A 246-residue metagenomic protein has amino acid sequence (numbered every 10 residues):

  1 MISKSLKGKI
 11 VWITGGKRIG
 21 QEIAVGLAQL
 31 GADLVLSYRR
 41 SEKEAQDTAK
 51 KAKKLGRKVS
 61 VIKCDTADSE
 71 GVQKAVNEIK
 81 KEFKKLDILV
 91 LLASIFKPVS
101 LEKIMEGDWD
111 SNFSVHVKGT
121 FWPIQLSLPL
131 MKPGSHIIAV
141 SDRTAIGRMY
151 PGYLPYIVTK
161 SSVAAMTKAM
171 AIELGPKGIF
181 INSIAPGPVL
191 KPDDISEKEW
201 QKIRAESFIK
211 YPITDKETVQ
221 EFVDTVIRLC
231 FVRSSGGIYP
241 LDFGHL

Functional and structural regions predicted by a protein language model:
K4-V35: Canonical Rossmann dinucleotide-binding motif of NAD(H)/NADP(H)-dependent dehydrogenases/reductases, specifically
L27, D87, A164, L174-V189 (+1 more regions): Conserved Rossmann-fold SDR core element
S100-L101, D108-F113, I203, S207: Substrate-binding pocket helix/loop in short-chain dehydrogenase/reductase
I124-Q125, K168: A short, exposed helix-loop element centered on a Lys and neighboring polar residues
L130, T218-D242: C-terminal substrate-recognition "lid" of short-chain dehydrogenase/reductases
I138-S162, T167-P176, P188-V189: Catalytic loop of short-chain dehydrogenase/reductase
P176, S183-Y211: A glycine/serine/threonine-rich, flexible loop-to-helix segment that serves as the NAD(P) cofactor-binding "lid"
